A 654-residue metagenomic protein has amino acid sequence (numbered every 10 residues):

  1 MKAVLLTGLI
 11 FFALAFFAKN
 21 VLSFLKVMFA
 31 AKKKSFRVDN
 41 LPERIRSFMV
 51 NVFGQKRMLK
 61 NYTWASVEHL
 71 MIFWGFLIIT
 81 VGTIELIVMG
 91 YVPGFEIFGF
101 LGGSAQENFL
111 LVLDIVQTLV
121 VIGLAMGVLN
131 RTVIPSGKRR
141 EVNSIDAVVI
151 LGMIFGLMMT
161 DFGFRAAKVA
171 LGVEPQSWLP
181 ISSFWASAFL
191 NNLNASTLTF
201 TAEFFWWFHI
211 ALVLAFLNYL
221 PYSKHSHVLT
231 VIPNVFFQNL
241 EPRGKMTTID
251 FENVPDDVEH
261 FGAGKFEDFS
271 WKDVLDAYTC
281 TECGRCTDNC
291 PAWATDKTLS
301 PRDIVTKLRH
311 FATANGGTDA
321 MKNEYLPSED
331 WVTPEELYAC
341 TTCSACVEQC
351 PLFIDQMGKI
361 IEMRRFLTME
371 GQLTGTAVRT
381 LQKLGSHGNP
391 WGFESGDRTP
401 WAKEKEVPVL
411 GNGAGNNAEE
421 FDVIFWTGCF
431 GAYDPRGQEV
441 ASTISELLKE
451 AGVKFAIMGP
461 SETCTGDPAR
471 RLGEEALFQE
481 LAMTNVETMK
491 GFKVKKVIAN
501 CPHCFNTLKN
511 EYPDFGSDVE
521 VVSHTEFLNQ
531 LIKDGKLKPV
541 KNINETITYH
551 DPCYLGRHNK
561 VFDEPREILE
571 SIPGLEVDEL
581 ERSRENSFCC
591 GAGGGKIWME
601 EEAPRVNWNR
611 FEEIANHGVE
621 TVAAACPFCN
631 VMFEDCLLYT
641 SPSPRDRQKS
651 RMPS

Functional and structural regions predicted by a protein language model:
M1-A263: Membrane-embedded alpha-helical bundles of multi-pass integral membrane proteins
K2-M126, D268-A277, L299-V305, A312-Y512 (+3 more regions): Iron-sulfur-cluster electron-transfer modules
S177, L217-C340: Ferredoxin-type iron-sulfur electron-transfer modules and their immediate structural context
Y278-A292, T341-L352, F430, S461-R470 (+4 more regions): Local cysteine-cluster metal-coordination motifs and their immediate loop/turn environment, predominantly Fe-S cluster
W293-L308, L352-F366, G595-V606, V631-L638: Iron-sulfur (Fe-S) cluster-binding segments and ferredoxin-like electron-carrier domains, especially [2Fe-2S]
D434-Q438, Y554-I568: Active-site glycine- and acidic-residue-rich loops that bind and position anionic ligands or nucleotide-like cofactors
E602-G618: A short, acidic, amphipathic alpha-helical segment used as a generic capping/interface helix at domain edges
Y639-Q648: Conserved small/polar residues in nucleotide/adenosyl-binding loops
